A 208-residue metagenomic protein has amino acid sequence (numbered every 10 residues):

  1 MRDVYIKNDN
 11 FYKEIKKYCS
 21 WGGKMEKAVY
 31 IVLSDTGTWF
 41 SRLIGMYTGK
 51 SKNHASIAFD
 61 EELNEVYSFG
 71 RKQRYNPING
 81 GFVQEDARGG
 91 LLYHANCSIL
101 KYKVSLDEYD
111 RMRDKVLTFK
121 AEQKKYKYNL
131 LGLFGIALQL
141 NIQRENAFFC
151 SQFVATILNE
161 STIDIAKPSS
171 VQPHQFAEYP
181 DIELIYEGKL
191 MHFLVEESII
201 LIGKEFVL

Functional and structural regions predicted by a protein language model:
R2-L208: Cysteine-nucleophile amide-bond enzymes
